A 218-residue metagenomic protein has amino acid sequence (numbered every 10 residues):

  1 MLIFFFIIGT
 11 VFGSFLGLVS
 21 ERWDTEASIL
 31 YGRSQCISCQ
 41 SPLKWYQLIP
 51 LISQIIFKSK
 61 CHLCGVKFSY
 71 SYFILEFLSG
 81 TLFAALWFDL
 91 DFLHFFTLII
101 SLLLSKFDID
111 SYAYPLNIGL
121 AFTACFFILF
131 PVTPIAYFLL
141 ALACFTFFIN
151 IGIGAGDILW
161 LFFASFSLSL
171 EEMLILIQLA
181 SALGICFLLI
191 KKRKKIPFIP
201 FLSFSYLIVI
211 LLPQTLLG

Functional and structural regions predicted by a protein language model:
M1-G218: A membrane-topology feature that recognizes alpha-helical transmembrane segments and their immediate juxtamembrane
